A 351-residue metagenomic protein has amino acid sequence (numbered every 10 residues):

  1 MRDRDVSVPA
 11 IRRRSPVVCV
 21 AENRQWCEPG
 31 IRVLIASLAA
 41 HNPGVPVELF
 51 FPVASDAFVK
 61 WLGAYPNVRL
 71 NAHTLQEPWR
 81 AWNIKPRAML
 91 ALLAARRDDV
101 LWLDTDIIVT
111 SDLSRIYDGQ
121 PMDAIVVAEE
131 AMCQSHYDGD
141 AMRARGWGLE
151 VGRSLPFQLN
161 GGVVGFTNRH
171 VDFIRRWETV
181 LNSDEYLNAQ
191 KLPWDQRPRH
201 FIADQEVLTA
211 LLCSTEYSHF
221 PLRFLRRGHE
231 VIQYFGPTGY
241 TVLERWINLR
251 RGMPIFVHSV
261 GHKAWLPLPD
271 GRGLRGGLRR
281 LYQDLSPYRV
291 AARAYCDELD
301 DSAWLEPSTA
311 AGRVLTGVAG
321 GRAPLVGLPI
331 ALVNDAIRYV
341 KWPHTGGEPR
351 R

Functional and structural regions predicted by a protein language model:
M1-R80, A94-R96, D297-R351: N-terminal anchoring/stem segment of glycosyltransferases
V20-I31, P78-W82, R153-F157, F166 (+2 more regions): Aromatic-acidic/polar surface patches that form glycan- and anion
V33, T74-L103, I108-Y117, V127 (+2 more regions): A conserved donor-nucleotide-binding helix/loop in the catalytic core of Leloir-type glycosyltransferases
G44, R97, P121-D123, Y217 (+1 more regions): Short, high-confidence coil segments that cap the C-terminus of an alpha-helix and link into the following beta-strand
W79-N83, C133-D140, P267: Short, charged, surface-exposed secondary-structure boundary motifs
V109-L149: Conserved donor-nucleotide/metal-binding helix-loop-beta segment in metal-dependent transferases, i.e., the alpha-helix
P156-H262: Catalytic core and acceptor-binding pocket of nucleotide-sugar-dependent glycosyltransferases
T238-N334: C-terminal catalytic/acceptor-binding lobe
